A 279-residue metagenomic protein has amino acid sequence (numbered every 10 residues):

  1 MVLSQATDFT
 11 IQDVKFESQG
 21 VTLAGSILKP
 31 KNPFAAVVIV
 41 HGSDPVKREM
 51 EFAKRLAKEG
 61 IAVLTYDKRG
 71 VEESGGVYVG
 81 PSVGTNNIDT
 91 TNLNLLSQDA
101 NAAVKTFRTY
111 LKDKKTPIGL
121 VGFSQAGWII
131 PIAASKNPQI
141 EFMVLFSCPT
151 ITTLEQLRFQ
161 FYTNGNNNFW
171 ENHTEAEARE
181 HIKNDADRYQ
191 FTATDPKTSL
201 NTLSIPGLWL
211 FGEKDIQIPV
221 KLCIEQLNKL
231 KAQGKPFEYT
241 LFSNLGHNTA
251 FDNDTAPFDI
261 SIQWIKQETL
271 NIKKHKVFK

Functional and structural regions predicted by a protein language model:
L3-P30: N-terminal cap/lid segment of alpha/beta-hydrolase-fold proteins
F34-G42: Short beta-strand element of the alpha/beta-hydrolase
F52, I205, P219-K229: Short alpha-helix in the alpha/beta-hydrolase fold that links the catalytic acid
L56-G80: Conserved alpha/beta-hydrolase
N86-Y110: Alpha/beta-hydrolase active-site loop
K136-E180: Hydrolase active-site cap/lid region
L203, W209-F211, D215: Short beta-strand/loop motif that positions the catalytic acidic residue of the alpha/beta-hydrolase fold
L245-K279: Catalytic active-site module of serine/aspartate enzymes centered on a nucleophile-bearing elbow/loop
